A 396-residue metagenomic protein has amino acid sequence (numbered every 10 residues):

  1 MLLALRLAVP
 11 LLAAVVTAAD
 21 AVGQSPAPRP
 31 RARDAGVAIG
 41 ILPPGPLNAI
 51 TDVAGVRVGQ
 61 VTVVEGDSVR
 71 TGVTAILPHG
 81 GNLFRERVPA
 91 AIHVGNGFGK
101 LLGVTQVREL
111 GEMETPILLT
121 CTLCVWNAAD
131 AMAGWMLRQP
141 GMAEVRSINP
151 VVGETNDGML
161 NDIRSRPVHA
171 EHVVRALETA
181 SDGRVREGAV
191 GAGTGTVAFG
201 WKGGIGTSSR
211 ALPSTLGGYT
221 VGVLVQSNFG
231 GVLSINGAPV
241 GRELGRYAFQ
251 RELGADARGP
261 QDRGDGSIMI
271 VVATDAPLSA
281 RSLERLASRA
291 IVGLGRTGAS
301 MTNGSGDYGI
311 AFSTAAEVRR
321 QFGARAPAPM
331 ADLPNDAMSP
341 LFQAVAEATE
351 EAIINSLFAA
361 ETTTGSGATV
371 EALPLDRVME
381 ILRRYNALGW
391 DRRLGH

Functional and structural regions predicted by a protein language model:
A4-T17: Bacterial N-terminal signal peptides
P10-L11, A21, G206: Cleavable N-terminal signal peptides
A18-Q24: Boundary at the C-terminal end of the N-terminal hydrophobic targeting segment
Q24-H396: Alpha/propeptide regions of enzymes that mature by internal proteolysis
